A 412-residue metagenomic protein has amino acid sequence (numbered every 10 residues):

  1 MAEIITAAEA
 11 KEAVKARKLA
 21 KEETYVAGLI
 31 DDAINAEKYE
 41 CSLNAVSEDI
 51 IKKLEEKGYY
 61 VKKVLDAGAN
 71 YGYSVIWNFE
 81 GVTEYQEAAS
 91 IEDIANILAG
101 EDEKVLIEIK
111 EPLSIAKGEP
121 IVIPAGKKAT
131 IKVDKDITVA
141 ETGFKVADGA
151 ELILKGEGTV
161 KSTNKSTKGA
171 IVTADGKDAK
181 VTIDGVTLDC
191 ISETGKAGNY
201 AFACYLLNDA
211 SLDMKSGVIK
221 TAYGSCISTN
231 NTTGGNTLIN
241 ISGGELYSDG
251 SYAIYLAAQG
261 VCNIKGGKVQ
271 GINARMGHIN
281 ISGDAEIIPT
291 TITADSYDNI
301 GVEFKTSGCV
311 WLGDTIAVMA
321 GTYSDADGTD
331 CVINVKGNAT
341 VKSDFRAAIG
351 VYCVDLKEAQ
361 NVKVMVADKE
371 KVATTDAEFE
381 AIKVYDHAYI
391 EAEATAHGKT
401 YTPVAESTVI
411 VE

Functional and structural regions predicted by a protein language model:
M1-E22, V26, I30, I410-E412: Low-complexity, acidic Ser/Thr/Pro-rich repeat tracts that form intrinsically disordered stalk/linker regions of very
K15-I34, G81-P120, T400: Acidic Gly/Asp/Thr-rich repetitive segments characteristic of extracellular carbohydrate-active and adhesion proteins
A36-L43, L65: Acidic, low-complexity, intrinsically disordered interaction modules
A45-S47, K104-K128, V133-F144: N-terminal extracellular ligand-recognition/capping segment immediately after the signal peptide
V46, I51-G100, G313, G328-E412: Extracellular/surface-exposed low-complexity segments
S114-V122, V139-K145, T163-G176, I191-L207 (+8 more regions): Extracellular beta-strand/beta-solenoid scaffold signature
K127-T138, G143-S192, S211-I219, S242: Parallel beta-helix/beta-solenoid
